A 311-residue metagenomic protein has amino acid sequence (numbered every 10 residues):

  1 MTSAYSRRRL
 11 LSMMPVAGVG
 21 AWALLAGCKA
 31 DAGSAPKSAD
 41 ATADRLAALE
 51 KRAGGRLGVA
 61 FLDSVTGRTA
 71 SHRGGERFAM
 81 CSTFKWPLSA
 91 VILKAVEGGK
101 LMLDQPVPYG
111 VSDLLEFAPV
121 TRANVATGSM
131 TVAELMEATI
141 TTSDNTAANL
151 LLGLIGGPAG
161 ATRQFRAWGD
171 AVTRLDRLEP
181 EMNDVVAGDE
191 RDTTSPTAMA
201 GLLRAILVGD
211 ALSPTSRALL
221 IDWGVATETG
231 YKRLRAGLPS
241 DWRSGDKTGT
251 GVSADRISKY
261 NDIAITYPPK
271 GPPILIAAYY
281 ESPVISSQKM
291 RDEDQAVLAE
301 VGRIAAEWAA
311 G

Functional and structural regions predicted by a protein language model:
T2-V16, K29-L46, L154, G201 (+3 more regions): Structured C-terminal helix/loop/strand segments within mature extracytoplasmic catalytic/sensor domains
A32-E76: Beta-lactamase-like hydrolase cores
G58-L62, S71, P87, P108 (+2 more regions): Soluble periplasmic/extracytoplasmic beta-strand elements of cell-envelope proteins
L62-S64, I140-S143, I155, L178 (+2 more regions): Active-site-proximal beta-strand/loop segments in catalytic clefts of secreted hydrolases
G67, A79-V107, I276: Active-site SXXK
K94-D113, T162, S213-S216: Short, well-structured active-site flanking segments
L114-L150, P158, D192: Conserved catalytic neighborhood of penicillin-recognizing serine enzymes
N149-A211: Mid-domain, small-residue-enriched loop/turn segments at the edges of structured enzyme/sensor domains
